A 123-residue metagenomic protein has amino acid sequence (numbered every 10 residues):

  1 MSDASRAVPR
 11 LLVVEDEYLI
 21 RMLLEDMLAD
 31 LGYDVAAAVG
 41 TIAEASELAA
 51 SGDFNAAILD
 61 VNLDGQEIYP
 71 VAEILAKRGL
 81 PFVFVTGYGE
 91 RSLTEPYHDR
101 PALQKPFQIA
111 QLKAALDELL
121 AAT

Functional and structural regions predicted by a protein language model:
M1-R10, A43, Q108-T123: Non-catalytic signal-transmission and effector/linker regions of two-component phosphorelay proteins
E15: Conserved acidic carboxylate
Y18-A37: Two-component/phosphorelay signaling modules centered on CheY-like receiver
A38-A56: Acidic, metal-coordinating helix/loop segments flanking the phosphotransfer/catalytic sites of two-component signaling
D60: Active-site residues of response regulator receiver
E67-P70: Acidic catalytic/metal-coordinating carboxylates
K105: A Lys-centered signature of the CheY-like receiver
